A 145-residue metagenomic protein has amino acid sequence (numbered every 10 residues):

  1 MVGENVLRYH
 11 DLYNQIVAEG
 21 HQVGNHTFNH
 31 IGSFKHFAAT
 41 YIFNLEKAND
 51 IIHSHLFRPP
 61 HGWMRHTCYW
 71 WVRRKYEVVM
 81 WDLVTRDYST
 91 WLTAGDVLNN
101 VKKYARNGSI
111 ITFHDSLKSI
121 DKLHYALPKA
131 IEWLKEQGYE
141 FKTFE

Functional and structural regions predicted by a protein language model:
M1-E4, N25-T27, P59-H61, D82 (+2 more regions): A cross-domain feature marking catalytic cores of carbohydrate-active enzymes and several ubiquitous metabolic/repair
M1-S33, T40-Y41, K47, H53-S54 (+1 more regions): Active-site beta->alpha N-cap acidic-glycine motif
M1-Y9, I31-A39, R58-R65, R86-L92 (+1 more regions): Acidic-and-aromatic substrate-binding clefts and catalytic sites of carbohydrate-active enzymes
V6-R8, S119-E145: C-terminal domain-boundary segment and adjacent tail
V23-H26, A48, F57-P60, V78 (+2 more regions): Conserved, mostly hydrophobic/aromatic
A38-L45, T93-L98, H124-P128: Charged helix-capping and loop-helix junction motifs
W63, C68-Y104, G138-E145: His/Asp/Glu-enriched short active-site or ligand-binding loop at hydrolase and phosphoryl-transfer sites
